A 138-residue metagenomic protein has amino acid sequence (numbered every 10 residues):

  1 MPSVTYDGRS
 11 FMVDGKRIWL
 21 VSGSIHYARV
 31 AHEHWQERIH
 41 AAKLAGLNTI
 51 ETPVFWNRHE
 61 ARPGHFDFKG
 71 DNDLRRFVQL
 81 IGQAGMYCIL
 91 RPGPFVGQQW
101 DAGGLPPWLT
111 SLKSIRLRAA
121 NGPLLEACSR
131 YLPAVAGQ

Functional and structural regions predicted by a protein language model:
M1-T49, Q79, Y87: N-terminal carbohydrate-binding accessory modules
S3, F11-D14, I18, P53-N57 (+2 more regions): Alpha-helical context
V21, H59-E60, L117-N121: A short, mixed-charge helix-start or loop-turn motif at secondary-structure junctions
A28, H32, G64-F68, N121 (+1 more regions): Flexible, glycine- and charge-enriched loops at secondary-structure boundaries
W35-L109: Aromatic-lined substrate-binding rim segments of carbohydrate-active enzymes
L74-L90, T110-Q138: An active-site-proximal structural segment forming one wall of the substrate-binding cleft that immediately precedes
